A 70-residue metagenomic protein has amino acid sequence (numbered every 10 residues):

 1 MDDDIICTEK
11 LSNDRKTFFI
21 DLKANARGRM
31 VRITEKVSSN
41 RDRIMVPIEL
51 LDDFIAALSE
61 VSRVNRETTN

Functional and structural regions predicted by a protein language model:
M1-N70: Positively charged, low-complexity terminal tracts and the immediately adjacent first secondary-structure elements
